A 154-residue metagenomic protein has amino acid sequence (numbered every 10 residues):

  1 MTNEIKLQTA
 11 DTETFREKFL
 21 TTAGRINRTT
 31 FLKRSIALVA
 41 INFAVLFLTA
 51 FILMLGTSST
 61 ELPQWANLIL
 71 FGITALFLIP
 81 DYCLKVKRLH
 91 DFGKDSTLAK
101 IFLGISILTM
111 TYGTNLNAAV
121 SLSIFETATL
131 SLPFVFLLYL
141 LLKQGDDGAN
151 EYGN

Functional and structural regions predicted by a protein language model:
T2-N42, D81-L98, L137-N154: Membrane-interface extramembranous regions at the lipid-water interface
A23-R25, S59-P63: Helix-boundary and loop/linker segments of multi-pass membrane transporters
T30-G56, P63-K85, D95-L142: Hydrophobic alpha-helical transmembrane segments in multi-pass membrane proteins
S58, N115, D147-N150: Compositionally biased, intrinsically disordered low-complexity regions
